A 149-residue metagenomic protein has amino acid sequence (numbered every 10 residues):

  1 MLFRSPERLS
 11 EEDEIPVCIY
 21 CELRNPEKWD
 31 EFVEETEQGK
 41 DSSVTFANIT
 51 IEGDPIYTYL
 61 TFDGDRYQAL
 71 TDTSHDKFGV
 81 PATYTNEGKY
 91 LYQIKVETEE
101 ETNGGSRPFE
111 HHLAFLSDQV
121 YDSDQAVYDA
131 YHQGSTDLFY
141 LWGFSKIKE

Functional and structural regions predicted by a protein language model:
S5-I19: Acidic/histidine-rich, surface-exposed loop or edge segments in extracytoplasmic proteins
P16-Y20, K28, E52: UDENN/dDENN subdomains and adjacent acidic, S/T/P-rich linkers in DENN-containing trafficking regulators
L23-N25, F46-G53: Short, solvent-exposed secondary-structure boundary motifs
L23-Q38: Charged, amphipathic alpha-helical segments
W29, D41, Y57: Extracellular structured ligand-interaction cores
Q38-N48: A short, Trp-centered hydrophobic/proline-enriched beta-strand micro-motif
I51-E149: Extracytoplasmic electrostatic interaction patches
